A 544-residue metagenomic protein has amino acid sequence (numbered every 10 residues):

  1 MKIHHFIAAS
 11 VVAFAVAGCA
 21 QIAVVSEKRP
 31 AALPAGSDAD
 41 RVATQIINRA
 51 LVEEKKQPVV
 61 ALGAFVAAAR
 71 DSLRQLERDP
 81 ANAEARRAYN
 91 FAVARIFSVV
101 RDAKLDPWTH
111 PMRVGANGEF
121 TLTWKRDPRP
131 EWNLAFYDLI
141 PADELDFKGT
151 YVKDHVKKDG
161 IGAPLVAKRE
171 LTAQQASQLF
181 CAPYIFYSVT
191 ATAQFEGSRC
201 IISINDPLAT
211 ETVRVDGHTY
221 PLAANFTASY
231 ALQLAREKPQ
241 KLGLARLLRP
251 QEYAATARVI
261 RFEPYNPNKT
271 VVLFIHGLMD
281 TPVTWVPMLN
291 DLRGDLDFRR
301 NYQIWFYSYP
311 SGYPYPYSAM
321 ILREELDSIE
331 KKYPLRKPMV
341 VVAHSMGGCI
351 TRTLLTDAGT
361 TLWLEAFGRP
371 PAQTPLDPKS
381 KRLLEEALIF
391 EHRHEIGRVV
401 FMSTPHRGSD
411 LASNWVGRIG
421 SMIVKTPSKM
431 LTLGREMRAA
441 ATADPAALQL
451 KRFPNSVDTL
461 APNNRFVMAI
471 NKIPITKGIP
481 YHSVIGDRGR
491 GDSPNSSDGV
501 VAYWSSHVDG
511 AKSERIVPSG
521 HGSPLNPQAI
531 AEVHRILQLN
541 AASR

Functional and structural regions predicted by a protein language model:
M1-I7: Bacterial N-terminal signal peptides that target proteins for export
A9-A17: Bacterial N-terminal signal peptides
C19-V272, T281-P287, Q303-F306: Flexible, membrane-associating and regulatory peripheral segments of lipid-active enzymes
V25, R49-E53, V60, A64-A67 (+5 more regions): Serine-dependent carboxylesterase/thioesterase catalytic core of lipase-like alpha/beta-hydrolase/SGNH enzymes
P264-P267, Y333, R393, I475: Short, flexible hinge/linker loops that cap or flank conserved catalytic cores
M279-D280, S311-G312, P405-R407, G486-R490 (+1 more regions): Short, solvent-exposed loop/turn segments at secondary-structure junctions
V286-Y302: Short amphipathic alpha-helix adjacent to the substrate-entry channel of hydrolases
K425-R544: C-terminal subdomain of alpha/beta-hydrolase-fold enzymes, centered on the catalytic histidine and its supporting
